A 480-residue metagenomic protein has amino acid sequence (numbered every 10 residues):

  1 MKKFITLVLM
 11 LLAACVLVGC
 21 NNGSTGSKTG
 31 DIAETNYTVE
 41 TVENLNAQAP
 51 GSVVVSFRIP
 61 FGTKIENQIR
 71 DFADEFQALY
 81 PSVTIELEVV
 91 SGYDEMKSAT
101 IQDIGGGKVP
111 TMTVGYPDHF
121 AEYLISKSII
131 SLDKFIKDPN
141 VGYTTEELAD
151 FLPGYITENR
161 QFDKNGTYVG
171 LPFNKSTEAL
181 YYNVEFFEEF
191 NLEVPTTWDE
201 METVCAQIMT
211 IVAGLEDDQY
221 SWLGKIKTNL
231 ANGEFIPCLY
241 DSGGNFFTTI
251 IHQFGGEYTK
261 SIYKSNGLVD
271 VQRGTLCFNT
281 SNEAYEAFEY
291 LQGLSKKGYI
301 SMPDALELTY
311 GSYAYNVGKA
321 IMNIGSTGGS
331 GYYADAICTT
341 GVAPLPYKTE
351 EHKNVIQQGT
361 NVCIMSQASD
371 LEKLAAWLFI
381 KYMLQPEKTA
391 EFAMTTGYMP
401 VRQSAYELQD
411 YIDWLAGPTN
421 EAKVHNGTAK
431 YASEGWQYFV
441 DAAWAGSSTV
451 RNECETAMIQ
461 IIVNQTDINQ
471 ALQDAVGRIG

Functional and structural regions predicted by a protein language model:
C20, Q102-D103, P110-T111, V141-F186 (+2 more regions): A structural signal for short loop-to-beta-strand junctions that line the ligand-binding cleft of periplasmic/secreted
G30-A47, K97, D118-T177, D217-L230 (+2 more regions): Hinge/lid segment of periplasmic solute-binding proteins
G51-G62, V83-E88, M112: Short, well-ordered beta-strand elements
R58, T419-I479: C-terminal capping/gating helix-and-loop segments adjacent to ligand/active sites or protein-protein/ligand interfaces
E75-G154, E185-T196, A314, M322 (+1 more regions): Extracytoplasmic "Venus flytrap"/periplasmic binding protein-like
A78, T84-E86, E189-F190, K297-I300 (+3 more regions): Extracytoplasmic/periplasmic substrate-recognition and gating elements
E158-F173, E178, E202-R273: Extracytoplasmic/periplasmic solute-binding protein
C205, S261-D304: Glycine-centered hinge/linker elements that transmit conformational signals in sensory and ligand-binding systems
